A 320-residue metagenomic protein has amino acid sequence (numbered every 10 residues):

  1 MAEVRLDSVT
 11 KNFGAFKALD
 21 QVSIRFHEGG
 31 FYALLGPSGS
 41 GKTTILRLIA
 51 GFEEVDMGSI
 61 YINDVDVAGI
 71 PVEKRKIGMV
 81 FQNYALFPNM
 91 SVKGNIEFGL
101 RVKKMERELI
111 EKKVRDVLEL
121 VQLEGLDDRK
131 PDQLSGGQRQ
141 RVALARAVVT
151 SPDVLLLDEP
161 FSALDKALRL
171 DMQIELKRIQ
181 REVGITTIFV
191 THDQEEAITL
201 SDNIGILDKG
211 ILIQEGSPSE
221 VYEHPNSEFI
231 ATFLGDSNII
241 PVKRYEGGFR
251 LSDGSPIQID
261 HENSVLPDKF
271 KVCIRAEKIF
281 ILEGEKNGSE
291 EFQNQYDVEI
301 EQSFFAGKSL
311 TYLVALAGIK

Functional and structural regions predicted by a protein language model:
L35-P37: The feature captures the beta-strand-to-loop junction immediately N-terminal to the Walker
T43-L46, V142: ABC ATPase nucleotide-binding domain helices that frame the ATP-binding cleft
A50: Helix-to-loop junction immediately C-terminal to a conserved catalytic motif
G58-D66: Conserved ABC transporter NBD signature motif
V72-G78, Q82, L86-F229: ABC ATPase nucleotide-binding domains
S237, G248-K320: Non-catalytic connector elements of ABC transporters
